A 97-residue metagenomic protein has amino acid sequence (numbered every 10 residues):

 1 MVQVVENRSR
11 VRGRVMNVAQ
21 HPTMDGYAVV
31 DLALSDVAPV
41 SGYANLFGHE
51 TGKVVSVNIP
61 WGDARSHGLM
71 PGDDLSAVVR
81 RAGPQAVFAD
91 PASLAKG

Functional and structural regions predicted by a protein language model:
M1-Q3, Q20, H67: Outer-membrane beta-barrel proteins
Q3-G13, H49, D73: Short coil-to-beta-strand transition motifs
E6-A38: Structural detector for short beta-strands of small beta-barrel domains
V11, V55-I59: Generic detection of short hydrophobic beta-strand segments and adjacent strand-loop junctions
A19-P22, V79-G83: Short, low-complexity Ser/Thr-rich regulatory SLiMs
G26-S56: OB-fold (S1/OB) nucleic-acid-binding surfaces
L34-V37, R81-G97: OB-fold/S1-family single-stranded nucleic acid-binding modules
H49-G52, W61-A77: Short nucleic-acid-contacting surface segments enriched for D/E, G, S/T with interspersed K/R
